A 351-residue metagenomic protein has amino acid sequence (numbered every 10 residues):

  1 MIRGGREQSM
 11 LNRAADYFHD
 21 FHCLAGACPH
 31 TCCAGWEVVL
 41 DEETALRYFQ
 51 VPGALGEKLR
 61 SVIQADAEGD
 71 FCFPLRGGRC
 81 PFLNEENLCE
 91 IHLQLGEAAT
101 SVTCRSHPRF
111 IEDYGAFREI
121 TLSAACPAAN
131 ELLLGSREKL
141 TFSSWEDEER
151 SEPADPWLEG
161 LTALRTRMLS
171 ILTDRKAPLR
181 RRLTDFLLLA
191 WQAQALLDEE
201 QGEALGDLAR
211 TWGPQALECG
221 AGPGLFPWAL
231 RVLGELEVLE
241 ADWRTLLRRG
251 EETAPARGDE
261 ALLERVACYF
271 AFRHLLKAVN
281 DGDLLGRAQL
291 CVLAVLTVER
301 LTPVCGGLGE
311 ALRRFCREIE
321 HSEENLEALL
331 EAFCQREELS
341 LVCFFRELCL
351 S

Functional and structural regions predicted by a protein language model:
M1-D16, G53-C89, E97-S106: Short, charged low-complexity linear segments at domain edges
I2-H30, G115, A128-N130, S143 (+5 more regions): Long, low-complexity, compositionally biased intrinsically disordered regions
Y17-E68: Polybasic, low-complexity association/targeting segments
F18, L75, E152, G282: Active-site-adjacent structural elements in folded domains
D20-V38, P74-F110, S123-E131: Local cysteine-cluster metal-coordination motifs and their immediate loop/turn environment, predominantly Fe-S cluster
C23, Q94, A154, L158 (+1 more regions): Short, charged/polar micro-motifs that form catalytic or ligand-binding hotspots
N87, L95-D185: Internal, well-ordered alpha/beta segment that forms a basic, Gly-enriched binding/recognition surface
T173-S351: Hydrophobic, aromatic-lined core segments that form the binding pocket/scaffold for planar heteroaromatic ligands
